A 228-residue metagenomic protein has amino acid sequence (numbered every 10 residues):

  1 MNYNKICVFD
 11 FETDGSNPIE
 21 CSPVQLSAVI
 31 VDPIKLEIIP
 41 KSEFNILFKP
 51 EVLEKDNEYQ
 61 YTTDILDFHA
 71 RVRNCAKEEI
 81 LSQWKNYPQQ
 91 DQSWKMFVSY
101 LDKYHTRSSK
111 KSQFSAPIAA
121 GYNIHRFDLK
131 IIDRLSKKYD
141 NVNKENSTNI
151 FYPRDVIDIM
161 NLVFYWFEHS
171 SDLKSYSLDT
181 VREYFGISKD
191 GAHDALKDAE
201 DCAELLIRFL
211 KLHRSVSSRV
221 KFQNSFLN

Functional and structural regions predicted by a protein language model:
N2, R182-Y184, H193-L196, E200-N228: Acidic two-metal-ion nuclease catalytic site recognized across multiple nuclease folds, prominently DnaQ/RNase D-T
N2-C7, E12-H125, H193: Conserved non-catalytic scaffold segment of RNase H-like nuclease domains
P18-E20, L129-R134, L205-L206: A short acidic (Asp/Glu
E78-K85, V142-T148, I187-A192, V216: Short, polar/flexible loop-turn hinges at active-site or ligand-entry regions and domain interfaces
I124-F127, L162: Short, solvent-exposed loop/turn segments at secondary-structure junctions
F127-D155: Substrate-recognition/cap helix-loop segment adjacent to the acidic, metal-dependent catalytic center of Asp-based
V156-D172: Short alpha-helix plus adjacent loop in nuclease-associated cores
S170-R182: A structural motif
